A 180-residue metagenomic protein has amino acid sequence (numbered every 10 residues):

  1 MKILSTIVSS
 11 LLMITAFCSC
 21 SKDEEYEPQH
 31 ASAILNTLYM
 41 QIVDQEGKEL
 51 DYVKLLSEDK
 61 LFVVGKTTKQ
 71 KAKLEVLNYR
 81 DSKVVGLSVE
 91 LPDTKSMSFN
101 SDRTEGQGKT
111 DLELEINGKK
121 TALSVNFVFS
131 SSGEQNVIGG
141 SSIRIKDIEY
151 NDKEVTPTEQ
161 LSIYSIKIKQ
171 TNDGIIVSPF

Functional and structural regions predicted by a protein language model:
K2-T6, I14-Y39: Bacterial Sec-dependent N-terminal signal peptides
Y26, I42-V53: Short amphipathic, basic-aromatic surface patches that mediate peripheral association with negatively charged
P28-A31, Y52, D102-R103: Short consensus segments that form the blades of beta-propeller domains, in both extracellular/periplasmic
Q29-H30, Q41-I42, L61-K66: Cysteine-centric segments in proteins
I34, V53-D59: Short coil-to-beta strand junction motifs in C2/discoidin
E49-K54, A122-F127: Beta-sandwich strand segments
S57-G118: Tryptophan-paired
S124-F180: Glycine-rich, aromatic-bearing surface loops/beta-hairpins
